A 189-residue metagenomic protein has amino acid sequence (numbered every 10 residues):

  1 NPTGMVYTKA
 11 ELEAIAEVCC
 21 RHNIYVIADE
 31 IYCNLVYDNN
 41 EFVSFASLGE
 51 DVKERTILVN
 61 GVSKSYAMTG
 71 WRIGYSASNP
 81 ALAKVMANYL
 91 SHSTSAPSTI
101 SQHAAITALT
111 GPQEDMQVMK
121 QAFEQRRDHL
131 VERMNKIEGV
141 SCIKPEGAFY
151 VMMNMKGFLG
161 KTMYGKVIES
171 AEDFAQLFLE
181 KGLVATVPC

Functional and structural regions predicted by a protein language model:
N1-C189: PLP-dependent class I/II
